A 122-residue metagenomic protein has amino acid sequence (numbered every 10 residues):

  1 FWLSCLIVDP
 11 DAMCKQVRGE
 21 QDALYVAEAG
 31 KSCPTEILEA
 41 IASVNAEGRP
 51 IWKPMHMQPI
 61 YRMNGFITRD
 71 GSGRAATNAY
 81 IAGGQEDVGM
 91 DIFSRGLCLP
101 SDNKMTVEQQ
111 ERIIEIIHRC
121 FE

Functional and structural regions predicted by a protein language model:
F1-I7, V17-L24, K53-M55: Conserved glycine-rich beta-strand-loop-beta hairpin in the small C-terminal domain of fold type I
C5, T35-S43, I114, H118: Non-transmembrane alpha-helical segments in soluble domains of secreted/periplasmic/extracellular proteins
D11, P54-M57, N103-M105: Short, solvent-exposed loop/turn segments at secondary-structure junctions
A12-A23, E28-E36, M105-E111: Short, conserved charged micro-motifs
V26-G96: Conserved PLP cofactor-binding pocket of PLP-dependent enzymes
L99-P100: Short, proline-centered helix/strand-breaking motifs
V107-E122: A short beta-strand-loop micro-motif that forms or neighbors metal/cofactor- and ligand-binding patches at active-site
